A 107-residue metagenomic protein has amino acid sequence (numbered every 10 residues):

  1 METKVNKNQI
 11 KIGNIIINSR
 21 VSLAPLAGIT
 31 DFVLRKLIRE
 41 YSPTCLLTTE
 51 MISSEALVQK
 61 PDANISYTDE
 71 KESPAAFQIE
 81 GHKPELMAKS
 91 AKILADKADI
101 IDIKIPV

Functional and structural regions predicted by a protein language model:
E2-K11, L26-I93: Glycine-rich, positively charged N-terminal anion/phosphate-binding segment
P43-T44, A98-I100: A structural motif
T49, I100-V107: Non-cysteine beta-strand/loop elements that form the S-adenosyl-L-methionine
